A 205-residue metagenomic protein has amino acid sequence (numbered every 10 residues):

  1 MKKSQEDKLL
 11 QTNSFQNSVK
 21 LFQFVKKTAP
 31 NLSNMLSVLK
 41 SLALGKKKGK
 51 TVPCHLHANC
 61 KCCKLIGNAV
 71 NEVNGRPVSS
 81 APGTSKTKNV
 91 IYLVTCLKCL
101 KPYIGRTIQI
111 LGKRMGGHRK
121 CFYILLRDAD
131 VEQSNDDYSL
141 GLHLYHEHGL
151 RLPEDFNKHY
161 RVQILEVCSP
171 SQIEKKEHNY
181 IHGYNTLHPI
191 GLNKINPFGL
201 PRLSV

Functional and structural regions predicted by a protein language model:
M1-V205: Charged structural interfaces that engage phosphate-rich ligands and support phosphoryl-transfer chemistry
